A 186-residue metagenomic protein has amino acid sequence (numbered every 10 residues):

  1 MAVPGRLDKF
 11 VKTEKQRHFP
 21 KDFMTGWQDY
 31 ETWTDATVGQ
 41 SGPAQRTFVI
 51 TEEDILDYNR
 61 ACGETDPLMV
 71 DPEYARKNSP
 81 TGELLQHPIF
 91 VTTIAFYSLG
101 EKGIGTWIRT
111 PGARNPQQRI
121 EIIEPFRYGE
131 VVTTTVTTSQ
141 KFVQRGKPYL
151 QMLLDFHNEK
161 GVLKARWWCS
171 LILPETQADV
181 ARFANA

Functional and structural regions predicted by a protein language model:
M1-T34, I122-A186: HotDog/MaoC-like acyl-thioester-processing domains
A2-Q117, A178, R182-A186: Hot-dog-fold acyl-thioester-processing enzymes
